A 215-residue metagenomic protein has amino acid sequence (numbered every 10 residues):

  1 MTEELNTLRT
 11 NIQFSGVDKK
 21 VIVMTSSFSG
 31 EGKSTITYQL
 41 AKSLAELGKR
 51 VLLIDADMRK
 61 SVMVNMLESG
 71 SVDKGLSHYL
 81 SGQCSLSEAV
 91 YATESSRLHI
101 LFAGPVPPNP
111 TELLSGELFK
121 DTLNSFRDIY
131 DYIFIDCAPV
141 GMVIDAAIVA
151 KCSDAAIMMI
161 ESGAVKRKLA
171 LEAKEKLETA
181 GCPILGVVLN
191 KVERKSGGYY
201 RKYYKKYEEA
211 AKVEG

Functional and structural regions predicted by a protein language model:
M1-G215: P-loop NTP-binding module
